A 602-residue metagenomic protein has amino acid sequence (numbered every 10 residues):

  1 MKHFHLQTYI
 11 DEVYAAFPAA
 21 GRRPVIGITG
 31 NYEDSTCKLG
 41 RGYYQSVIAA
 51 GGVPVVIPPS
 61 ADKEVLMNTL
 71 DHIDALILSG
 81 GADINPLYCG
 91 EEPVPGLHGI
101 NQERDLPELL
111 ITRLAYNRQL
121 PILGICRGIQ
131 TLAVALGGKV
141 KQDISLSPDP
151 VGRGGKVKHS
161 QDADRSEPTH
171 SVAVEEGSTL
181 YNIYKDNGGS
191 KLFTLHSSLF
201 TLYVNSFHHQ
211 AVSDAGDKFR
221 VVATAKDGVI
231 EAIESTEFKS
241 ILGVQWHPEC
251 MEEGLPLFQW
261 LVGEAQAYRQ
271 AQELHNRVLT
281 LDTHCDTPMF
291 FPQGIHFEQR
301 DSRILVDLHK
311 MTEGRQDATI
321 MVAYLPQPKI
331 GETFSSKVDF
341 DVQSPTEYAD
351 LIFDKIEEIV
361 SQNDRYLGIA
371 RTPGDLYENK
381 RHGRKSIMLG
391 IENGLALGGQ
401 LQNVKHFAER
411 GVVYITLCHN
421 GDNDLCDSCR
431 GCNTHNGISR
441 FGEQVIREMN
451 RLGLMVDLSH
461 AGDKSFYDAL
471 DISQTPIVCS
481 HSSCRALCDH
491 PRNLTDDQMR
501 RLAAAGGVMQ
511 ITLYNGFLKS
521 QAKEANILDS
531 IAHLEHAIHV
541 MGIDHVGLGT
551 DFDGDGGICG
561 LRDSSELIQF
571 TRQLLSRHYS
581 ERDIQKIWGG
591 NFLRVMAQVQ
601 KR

Functional and structural regions predicted by a protein language model:
M1-I125, V134-K141, S145-Y203, H209 (+3 more regions): N-terminal beta1-alpha1 cap of cysteine-dependent amidohydrolase-like domains
I28, I77-L78, M321, L417 (+1 more regions): Redox-cofactor binding/interface segments in oxidoreductases and associated redox assembly factors
R118-L120, K385, L454, T475 (+1 more regions): A short helix->loop->beta-strand "cap" motif at the edges of active sites that frequently abuts
V204-A211, G243-P248, T280-T287, A461 (+1 more regions): Histidine-centered catalytic micro-motifs
K218, T236-I241, K380-R384: Beta-strand-turn-beta hairpins that frame and shape the catalytic cleft of phosphate-ester-processing enzymes
Q270-T434, D489-L548, F552-R602: N-terminal hydrophobic targeting/anchoring segments and the immediately downstream early-domain regions of hydrolases
L417-R501, Q510-N515: Active-site core of metal-dependent hydrolases
